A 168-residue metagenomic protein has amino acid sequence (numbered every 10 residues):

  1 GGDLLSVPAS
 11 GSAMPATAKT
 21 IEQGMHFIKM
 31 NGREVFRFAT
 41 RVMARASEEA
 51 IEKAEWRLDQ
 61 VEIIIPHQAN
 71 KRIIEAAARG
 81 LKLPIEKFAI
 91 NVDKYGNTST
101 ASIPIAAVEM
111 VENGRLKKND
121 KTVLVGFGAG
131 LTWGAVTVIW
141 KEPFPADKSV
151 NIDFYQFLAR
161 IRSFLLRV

Functional and structural regions predicted by a protein language model:
G1-R37, R41, R45, I139-V168: Condensing-enzyme catalytic core mediating Claisen C-C bond formation in acyl metabolism
S12-I21, I73-I85: Acidic-glycine-rich active-site phosphate/pyrophosphate-binding loop
R45-E62, M110-R115: Phosphate/pyrophosphate-binding loops at sites that engage ATP/ADP/AMP, CoA/4′-phosphopantetheine, polyphosphate
V61-G80, Y95-N97: Glycine-rich phosphate-binding loops at beta-strand->alpha-helix junctions
P84-T98, R115: Conserved phosphate-binding/catalytic loops in two-lobed NTP-binding clefts
T100-L116: Active-site-proximal alpha-helical scaffold in enzymes
